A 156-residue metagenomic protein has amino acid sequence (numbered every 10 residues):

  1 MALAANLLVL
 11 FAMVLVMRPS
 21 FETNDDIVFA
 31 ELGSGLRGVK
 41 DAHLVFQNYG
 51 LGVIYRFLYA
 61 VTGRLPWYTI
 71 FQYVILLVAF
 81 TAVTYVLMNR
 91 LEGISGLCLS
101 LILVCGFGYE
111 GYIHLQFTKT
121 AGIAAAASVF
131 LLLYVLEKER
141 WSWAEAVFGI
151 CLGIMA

Functional and structural regions predicted by a protein language model:
M1-A5, I94, W141: N-terminal membrane topogenic signal
M1-T23, M155-A156: Transmembrane signal-anchor helices characteristic of membrane glycosylation enzymes that use polyprenol
V14-L32, D41-Y55, T62: Extracytoplasmic catalytic/substrate-binding loops of multi-pass membrane glycan-assembly enzymes
V74-E92: Transmembrane-helix motifs of polytopic, lipid-linked glycan transferases
L76-F80, K119-L131: Hydrophobic core segments of transmembrane alpha-helices in multi-pass, intramembrane catalytic enzymes
S100-A126: Aromatic- and kink-enriched transmembrane "portal" helix at the membrane-lumen/periplasm boundary that abuts
S128-E145: Membrane-interface transmembrane helices that cradle and orient dolichyl/undecaprenyl
A144-A156: Membrane-interface alpha helices of multi-pass inner-membrane proteins
